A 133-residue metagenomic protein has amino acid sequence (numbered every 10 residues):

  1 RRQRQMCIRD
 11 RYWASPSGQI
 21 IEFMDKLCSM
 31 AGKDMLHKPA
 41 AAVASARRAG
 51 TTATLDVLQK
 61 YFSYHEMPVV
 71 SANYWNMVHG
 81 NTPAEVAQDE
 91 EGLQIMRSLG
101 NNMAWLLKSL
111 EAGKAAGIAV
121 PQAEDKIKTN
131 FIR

Functional and structural regions predicted by a protein language model:
R1-Y74: Helix-loop-strand module that forms the ligand-binding subsite of alpha/beta enzymes
P68-R133: Glycine-rich phosphate/pyrophosphate-binding loop and the adjoining helix
